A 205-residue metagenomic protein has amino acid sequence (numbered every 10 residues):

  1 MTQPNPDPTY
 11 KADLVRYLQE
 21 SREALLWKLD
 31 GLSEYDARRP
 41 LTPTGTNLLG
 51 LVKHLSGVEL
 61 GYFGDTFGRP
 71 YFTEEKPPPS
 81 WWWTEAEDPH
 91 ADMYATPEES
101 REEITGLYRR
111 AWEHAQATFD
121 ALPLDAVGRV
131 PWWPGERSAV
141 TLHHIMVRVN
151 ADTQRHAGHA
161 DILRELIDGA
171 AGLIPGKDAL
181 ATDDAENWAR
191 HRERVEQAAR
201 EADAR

Functional and structural regions predicted by a protein language model:
M1-A12, V58-E113, A126-R129, L166-R205: Short, helix-capping/interhelical loops that line the mouth of catalytic, cofactor-, or ligand-binding pockets
T9-A12, R16, T42, T46 (+2 more regions): Short, solvent-exposed segments of well-ordered alpha helices
K11-A12, Y17-L32: N-terminal leader/capping segments at the start of a protein or of a new domain
L18-L25, L48-F63, W82-W83, Y94-P97 (+3 more regions): Alpha-helical transition-metal enzyme core signature, strongest for iron centers
K28-G31, Y35, G61, T66 (+3 more regions): Amphipathic, soluble alpha-helical interaction motifs
L29, L55, A86, P123: Short, small-residue-rich loop/turn micro-motifs
S33-T42, W112-V147, I167-L180: Acidic interhelical loop/turn segments
T44, F67, H156-A157, D168: Short glycine-rich loop/turn motifs that provide flexible caps or phosphate-binding loops at active sites
